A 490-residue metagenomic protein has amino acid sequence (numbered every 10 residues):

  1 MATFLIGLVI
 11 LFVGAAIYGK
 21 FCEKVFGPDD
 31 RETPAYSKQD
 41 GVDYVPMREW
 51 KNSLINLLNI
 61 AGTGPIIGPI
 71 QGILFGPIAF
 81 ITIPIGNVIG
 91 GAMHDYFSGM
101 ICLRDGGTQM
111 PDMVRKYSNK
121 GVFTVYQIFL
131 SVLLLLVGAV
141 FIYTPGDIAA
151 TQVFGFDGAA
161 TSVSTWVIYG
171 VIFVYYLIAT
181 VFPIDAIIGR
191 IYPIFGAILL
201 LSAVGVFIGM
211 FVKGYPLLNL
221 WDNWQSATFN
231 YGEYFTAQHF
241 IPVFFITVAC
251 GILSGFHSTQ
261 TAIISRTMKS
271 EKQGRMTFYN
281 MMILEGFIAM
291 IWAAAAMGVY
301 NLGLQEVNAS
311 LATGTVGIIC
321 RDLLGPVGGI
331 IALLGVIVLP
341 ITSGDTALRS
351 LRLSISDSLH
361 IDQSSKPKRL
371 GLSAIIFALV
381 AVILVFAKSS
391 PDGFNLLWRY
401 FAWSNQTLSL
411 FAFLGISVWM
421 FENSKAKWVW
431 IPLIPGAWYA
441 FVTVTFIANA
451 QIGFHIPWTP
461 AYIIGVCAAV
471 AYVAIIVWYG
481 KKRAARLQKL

Functional and structural regions predicted by a protein language model:
M1-G19, G72-C102, P111, G329 (+1 more regions): Extracellular loop-to-transmembrane helix junctions
L5, V9-G27, F129, P145-A149 (+3 more regions): Membrane-interface loop-to-helix entry segments
I10-I66, S270-Q273: Membrane-interface "cap" regions at the ends of multi-pass membrane proteins
L11, A15, N56, G90-G106 (+4 more regions): Helix-loop-helix module between adjacent transmembrane segments
M47-G64, F207-P216, A227-W292, L334-S343: Hydrophobic, membrane-embedded alpha-helices of multi-pass small-molecule transporters
G99, M210-N223, K272, Y279-I318 (+1 more regions): Extracellular/periplasmic helix-exit of transmembrane alpha-helices
K120-Q127, S131, S162-G170, N280-A289 (+4 more regions): Loop-to-transmembrane helix boundary motifs in multi-pass membrane proteins
G138-F156, S164-V167, A179-T180, L199-N230 (+2 more regions): Hydrophobic alpha-helical segments and their helix-loop junctions in multi-pass secondary transporters
